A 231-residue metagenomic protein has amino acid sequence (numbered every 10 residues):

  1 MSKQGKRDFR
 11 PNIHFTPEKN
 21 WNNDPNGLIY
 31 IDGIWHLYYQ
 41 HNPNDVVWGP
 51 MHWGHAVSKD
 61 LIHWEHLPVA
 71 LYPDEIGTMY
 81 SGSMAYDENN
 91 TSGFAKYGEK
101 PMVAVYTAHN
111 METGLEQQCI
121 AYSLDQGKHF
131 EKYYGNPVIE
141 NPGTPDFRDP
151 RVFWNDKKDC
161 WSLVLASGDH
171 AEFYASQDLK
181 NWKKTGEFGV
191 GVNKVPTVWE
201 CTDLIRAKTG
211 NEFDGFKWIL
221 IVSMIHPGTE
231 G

Functional and structural regions predicted by a protein language model:
M1-P150, W154-C201, R206-G231: Beta-rich carbohydrate-recognition and catalytic domains
